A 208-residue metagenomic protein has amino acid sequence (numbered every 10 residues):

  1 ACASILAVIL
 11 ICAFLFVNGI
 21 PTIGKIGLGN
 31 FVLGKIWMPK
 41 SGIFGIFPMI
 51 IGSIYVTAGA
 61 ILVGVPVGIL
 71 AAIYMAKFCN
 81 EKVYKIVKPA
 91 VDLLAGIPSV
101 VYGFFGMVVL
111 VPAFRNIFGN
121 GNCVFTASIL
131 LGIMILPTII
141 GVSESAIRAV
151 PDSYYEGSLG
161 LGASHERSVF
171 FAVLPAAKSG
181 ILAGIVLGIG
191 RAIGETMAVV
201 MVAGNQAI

Functional and structural regions predicted by a protein language model:
L6-A13, V65-I73, A90, T126 (+5 more regions): Membrane-embedded alpha-helices of multi-pass transport/permease systems
F16-A60, N80-E81: Periplasmic/extracellular loop-to-transmembrane helix junction in inner-membrane transport proteins
M49, S53, P89-D92, G96 (+2 more regions): Residue-level signal for discrete positions within transmembrane alpha-helices of multi-pass small-molecule
I51-V56, A60, G64, A72 (+8 more regions): Alpha-helical transmembrane segments in multi-pass membrane proteins
G59-V91, P112: Transmembrane-helix boundary motif in ABC transporter permease subunits
V67, N80-K85, P151, E156-A183: Amphipathic cytosolic juxtamembrane alpha-helices at the membrane-cytosol interface of multi-pass membrane transporters
D92-G132: Generic hydrophobic transmembrane alpha-helix motif, especially the helices
V142-S143, H165-A203: Transmembrane alpha-helices
